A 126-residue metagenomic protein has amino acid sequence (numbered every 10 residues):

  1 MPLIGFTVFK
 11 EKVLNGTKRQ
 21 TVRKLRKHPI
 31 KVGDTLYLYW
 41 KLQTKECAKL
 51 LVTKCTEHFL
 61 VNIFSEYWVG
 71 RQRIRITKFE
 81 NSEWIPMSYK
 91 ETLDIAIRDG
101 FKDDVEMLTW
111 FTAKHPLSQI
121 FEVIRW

Functional and structural regions predicted by a protein language model:
M1-W126: Catalytic phosphate/metal-binding cores of nucleic-acid and nucleotide-processing enzymes, i.e., regions that mediate
